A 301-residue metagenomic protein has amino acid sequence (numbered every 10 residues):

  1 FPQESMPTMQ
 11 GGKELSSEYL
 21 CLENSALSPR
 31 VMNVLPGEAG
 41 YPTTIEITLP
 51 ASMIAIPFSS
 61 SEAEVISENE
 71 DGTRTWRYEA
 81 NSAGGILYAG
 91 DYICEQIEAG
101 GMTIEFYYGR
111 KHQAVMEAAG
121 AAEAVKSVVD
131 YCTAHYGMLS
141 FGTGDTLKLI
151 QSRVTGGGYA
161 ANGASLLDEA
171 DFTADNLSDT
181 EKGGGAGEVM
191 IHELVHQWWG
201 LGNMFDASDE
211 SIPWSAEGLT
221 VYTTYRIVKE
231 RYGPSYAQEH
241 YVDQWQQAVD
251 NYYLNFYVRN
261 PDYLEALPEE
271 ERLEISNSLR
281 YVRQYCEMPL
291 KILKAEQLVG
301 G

Functional and structural regions predicted by a protein language model:
F1-D91: Extended, low-hydrophobicity, Ser/Thr/Pro/Gly-biased non-transmembrane segments
Q3-S5, A51-M53, V129, Y136-S140 (+5 more regions): A generic secondary-structure signal for well-formed alpha-helical elements
R30-L35, H112-A119, A207-E210, I275-V282 (+1 more regions): Active-site rim elements
E38, P42, V125-V129, A216 (+1 more regions): A structural signal for well-ordered alpha-helical scaffolds and beta->alpha junctions
I45, I97-P213, T223: Juxtacatalytic substrate-recognition/specificity segment
F58-E64, Y92, T143-K148, Y236-Y241 (+1 more regions): Short coil/turn segments at secondary-structure boundaries
G184, L290-K294: Positions in alpha-helical segments
E217-L290, L298-V299: Acidic/His/Gly-enriched intrinsically disordered linker/tail segments that often contain short helix/coil "MoRF-like"
